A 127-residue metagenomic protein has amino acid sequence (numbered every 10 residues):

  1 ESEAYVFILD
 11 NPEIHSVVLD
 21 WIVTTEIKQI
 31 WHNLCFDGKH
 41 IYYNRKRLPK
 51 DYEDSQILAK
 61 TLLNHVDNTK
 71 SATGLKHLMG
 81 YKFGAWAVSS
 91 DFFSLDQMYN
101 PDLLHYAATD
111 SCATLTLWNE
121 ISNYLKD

Functional and structural regions predicted by a protein language model:
S2-D127: Active-site-proximal helix-loop-helix substrate-binding element of RNase H-like nuclease domains
